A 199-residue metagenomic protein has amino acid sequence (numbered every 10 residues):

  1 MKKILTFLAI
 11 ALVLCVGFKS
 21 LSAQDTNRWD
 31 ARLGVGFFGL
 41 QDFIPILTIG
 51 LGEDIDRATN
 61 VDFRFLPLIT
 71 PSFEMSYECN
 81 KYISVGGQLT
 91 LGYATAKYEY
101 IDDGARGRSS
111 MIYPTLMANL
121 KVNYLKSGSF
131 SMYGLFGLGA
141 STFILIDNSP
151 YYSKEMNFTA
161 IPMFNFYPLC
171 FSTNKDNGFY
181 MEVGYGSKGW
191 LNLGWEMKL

Functional and structural regions predicted by a protein language model:
M1-N27: Bacterial Sec-dependent N-terminal signal peptides
S22-Y77, E196-K198: Short glycine/proline- and aromatic-enriched beta-strand/turn motifs that initiate or cap beta-hairpins
D25, T115-K154: Eukaryotic alpha-helical scaffold "rod" segments
T26, E78-Y82, N123-S129, N174-D176 (+1 more regions): Outer-membrane beta-barrel channels and translocator barrels
N27-W29, F65-P71, R108-L116, F130 (+2 more regions): Residues that define the transmembrane beta-barrel architecture of outer-membrane proteins
D30, S84, S129-Y133, G178 (+1 more regions): Membrane-spanning beta-strand positions in outer-membrane beta-barrel proteins
L33-V35, I69-Y77, L91, L116-V122 (+4 more regions): Residues on the lipid-exposed face of transmembrane beta-strands in outer-membrane beta-barrel proteins
Q41-F63, Q88-Y113, A140-F164: Flexible, solvent-exposed loop segments that connect beta-strands
